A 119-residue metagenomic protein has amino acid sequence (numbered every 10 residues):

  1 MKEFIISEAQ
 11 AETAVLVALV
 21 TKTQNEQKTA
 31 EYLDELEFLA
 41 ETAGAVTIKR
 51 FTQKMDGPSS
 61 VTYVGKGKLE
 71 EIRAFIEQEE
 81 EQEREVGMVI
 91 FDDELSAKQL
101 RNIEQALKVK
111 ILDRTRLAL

Functional and structural regions predicted by a protein language model:
M1-L119: N-terminal accessory targeting/assembly segments
